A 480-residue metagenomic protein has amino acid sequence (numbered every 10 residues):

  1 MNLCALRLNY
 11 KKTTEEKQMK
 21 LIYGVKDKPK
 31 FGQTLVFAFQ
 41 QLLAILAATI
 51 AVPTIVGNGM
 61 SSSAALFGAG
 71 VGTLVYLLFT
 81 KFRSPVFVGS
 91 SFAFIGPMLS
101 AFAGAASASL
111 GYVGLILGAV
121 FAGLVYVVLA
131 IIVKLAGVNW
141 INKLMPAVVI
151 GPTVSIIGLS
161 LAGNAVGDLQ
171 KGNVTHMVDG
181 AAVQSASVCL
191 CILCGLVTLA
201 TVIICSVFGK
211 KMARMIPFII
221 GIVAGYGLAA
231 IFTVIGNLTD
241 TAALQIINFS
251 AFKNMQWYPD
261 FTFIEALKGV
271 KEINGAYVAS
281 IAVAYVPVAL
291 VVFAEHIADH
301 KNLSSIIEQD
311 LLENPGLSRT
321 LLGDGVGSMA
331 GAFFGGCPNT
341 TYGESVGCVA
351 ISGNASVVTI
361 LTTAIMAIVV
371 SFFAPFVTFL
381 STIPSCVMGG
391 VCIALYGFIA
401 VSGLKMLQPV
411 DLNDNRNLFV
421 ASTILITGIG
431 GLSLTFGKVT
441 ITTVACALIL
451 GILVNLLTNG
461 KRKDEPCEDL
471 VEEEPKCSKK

Functional and structural regions predicted by a protein language model:
C4, L8-V36, G180, L238-L267 (+2 more regions): Intrinsically disordered, low-complexity non-transmembrane regions of multi-pass membrane transporters
Q18-G32, T49, I55, G59 (+2 more regions): Transmembrane alpha-helical segments and their short flanking loops that form helix-hairpins/helix-helix interfaces
K26-F31, I55-V75, A284-V357, K479: Membrane-embedded helical hairpins/re-entrant loop segments and their flanking transmembrane helices within multi-pass
G32-G195, F372-P375, T382, C386 (+3 more regions): Early transmembrane hairpin of solute transport permeases
Q41-T54, A69-L78, G118, A122-L135 (+19 more regions): Transmembrane alpha-helical segments of multi-pass membrane transport proteins and ion-pumping complexes
A51-I55, V86-A103, A298-I307, N339-I351 (+2 more regions): Re-entrant/interfacial helical elements at transmembrane boundaries that shape and gate the permeation pathway
N58-S61, A186-L190, A200-K268, V286-A298 (+2 more regions): Flexible hinge motifs at transmembrane-helix junctions and intramembrane kinks/re-entrant loops in multi-pass membrane
L77-V88, K143, S206-P217, S352-V357 (+1 more regions): Membrane-helix interface "capping/anchor" motifs
